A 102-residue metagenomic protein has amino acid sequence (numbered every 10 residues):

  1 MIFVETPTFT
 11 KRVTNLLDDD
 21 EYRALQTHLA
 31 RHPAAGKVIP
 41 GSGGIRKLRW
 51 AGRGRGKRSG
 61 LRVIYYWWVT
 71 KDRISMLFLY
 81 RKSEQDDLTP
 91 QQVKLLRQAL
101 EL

Functional and structural regions predicted by a protein language model:
M1-D20: Arg/Lys-rich, positively charged N-terminal/basic patches that mediate binding to nucleic acids
I2, R46, D86: Residues that recognize and position ribonucleotide moieties
T8, D19-D20, A24, R31 (+2 more regions): Sequence/structural signature of beta-propeller domains
V13, L25-Q26: Short Gly/aromatic-enriched secondary-structure transition segments
T27-K57: A short, surface-exposed loop/turn module that caps and links secondary-structure elements
R53-R55, Y66-V69: Short polar/acidic secondary-structure junctions
S59-V63: Short, surface-exposed coil-to-beta transition loops
W67-L102: Enriched for short, Lys/Arg-rich terminal
